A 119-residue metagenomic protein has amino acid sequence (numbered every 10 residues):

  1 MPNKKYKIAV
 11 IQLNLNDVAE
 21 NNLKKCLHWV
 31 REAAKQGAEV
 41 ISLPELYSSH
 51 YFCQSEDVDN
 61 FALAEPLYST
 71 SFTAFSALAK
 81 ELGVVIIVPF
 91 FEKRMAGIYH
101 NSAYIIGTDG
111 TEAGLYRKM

Functional and structural regions predicted by a protein language model:
P2: Non-catalytic, usually N-terminal nucleic-acid engagement modules in DNA/RNA processing proteins
K5-D17, N22, S102, L115-M119: Active-site-proximal beta-strand elements of phosphoester/diester hydrolases
L15, L23-A34: PLD-like (HKD) phosphodiesterase/transphosphatidyltransferase domain
A19, R31-D109, L115: Cys-nucleophile CN-hydrolase/nitrilase-fold catalytic domain and related Cys-dependent amidase chemistry that acts on
